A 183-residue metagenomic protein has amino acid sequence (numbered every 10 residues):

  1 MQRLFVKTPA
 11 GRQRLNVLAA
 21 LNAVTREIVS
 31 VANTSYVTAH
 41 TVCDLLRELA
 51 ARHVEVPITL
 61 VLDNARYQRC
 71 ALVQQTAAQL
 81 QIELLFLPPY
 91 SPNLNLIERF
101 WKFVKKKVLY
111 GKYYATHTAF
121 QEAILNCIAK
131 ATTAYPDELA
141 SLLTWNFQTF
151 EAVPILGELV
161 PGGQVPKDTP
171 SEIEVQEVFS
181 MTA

Functional and structural regions predicted by a protein language model:
M1, A78-Q79, W101-K105: Short, hinge-like loop/turn segments at secondary-structure boundaries
M1-R47, W145, F150-P161, V165-P166 (+1 more regions): Extended, low-complexity cationic-aromatic segments
L4-P9, L80-L96, Y113: RNase H-like polynucleotidyl transferase catalytic core
K7-P9, A20, A50-R52, Q74-T76 (+1 more regions): Short secondary-structure boundary/capping segments
R12, V37-D44, L72, R99 (+3 more regions): Generic recognition of short, well-ordered alpha-helical interface segments
A39-L87: RNase H-like DDE/DDD metal-dependent nuclease/strand-transfer catalytic core used by mobile genetic elements
L62-N64, A71, L85-K107, T118-F120: RNase H-like two-metal-ion nuclease catalytic core shared by retroviral integrases and related mobile-element nucleases
E98-A183: C-terminal anion-handling pockets and recognition modules
